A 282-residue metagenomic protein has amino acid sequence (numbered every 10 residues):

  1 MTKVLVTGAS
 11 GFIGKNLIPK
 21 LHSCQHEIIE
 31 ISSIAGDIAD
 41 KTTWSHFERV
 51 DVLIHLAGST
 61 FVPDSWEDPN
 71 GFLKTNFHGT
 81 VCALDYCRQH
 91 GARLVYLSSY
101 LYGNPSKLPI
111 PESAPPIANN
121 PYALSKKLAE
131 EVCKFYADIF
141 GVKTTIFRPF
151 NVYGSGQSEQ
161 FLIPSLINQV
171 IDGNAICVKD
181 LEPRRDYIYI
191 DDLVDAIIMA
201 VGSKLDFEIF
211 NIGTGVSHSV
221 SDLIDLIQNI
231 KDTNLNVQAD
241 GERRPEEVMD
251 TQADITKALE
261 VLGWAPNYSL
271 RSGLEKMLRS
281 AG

Functional and structural regions predicted by a protein language model:
V4-H22: N-terminal Rossmann NAD(P)H-binding glycine-rich loop of SDR-like oxidoreductase domains
T42, I190, D222, R243-A265 (+2 more regions): Conserved C-terminal active-site "lid" loop/helix of NAD(P)H-dependent oxidoreductases that clamps the redox cofactor
T42-T75: NAD(P)H-binding glycine-rich loop region in Rossmannoid oxidoreductase-like domains and their noncatalytic homologs
V81-P121: Conserved Rossmann-fold NAD(P)-dependent oxidoreductase catalytic core, especially the SDR/UDP-sugar
S98-S99, E131-S155: Conserved beta-loop-beta element that borders a ligand/cofactor-binding pocket
P121-L128: Active-site helix of classical SDR
K127, K143, V152-S165, N174 (+4 more regions): Glycine/proline-rich active-site loop of Rossmann-fold NAD(P)-dependent oxidoreductases
D180, I209-F210, S219-D225, D232-D250 (+1 more regions): C-terminal "lid/loop" region of Rossmann-like NAD(P)-dependent oxidoreductases
